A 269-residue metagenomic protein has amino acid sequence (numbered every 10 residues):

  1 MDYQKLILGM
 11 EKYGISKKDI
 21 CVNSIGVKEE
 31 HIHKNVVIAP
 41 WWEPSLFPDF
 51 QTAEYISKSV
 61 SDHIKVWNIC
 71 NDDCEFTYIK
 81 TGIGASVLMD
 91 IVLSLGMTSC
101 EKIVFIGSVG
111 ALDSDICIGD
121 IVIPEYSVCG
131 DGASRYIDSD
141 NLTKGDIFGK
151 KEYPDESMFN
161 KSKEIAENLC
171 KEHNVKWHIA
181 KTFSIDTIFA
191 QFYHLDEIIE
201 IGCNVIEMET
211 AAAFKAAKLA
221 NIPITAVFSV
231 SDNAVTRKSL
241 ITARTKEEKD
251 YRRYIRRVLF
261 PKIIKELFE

Functional and structural regions predicted by a protein language model:
M1-E152, S157-N160: Metabolite-binding pocket within alpha/beta catalytic cores that recognizes anionic/polar moieties
Y55-S59, K171-I179, E269: Flexible, glycine/charged-enriched surface loops at secondary-structure junctions
G110, S127, F183-I188, A212 (+1 more regions): Glycine-rich beta-alpha junction loops
D131-A133, F189-F192, A234-S239: Short acidic/His/Gly/Ser-rich catalytic and metal-binding motifs that mark active-site loops of diverse hydrolases
T143, I147-I201: Active-site rim beta-loop-alpha module in soluble metabolic enzymes
K161-H173, A216, V258, K262-E269: Generic non-transmembrane alpha-helical segments
Y193-N233: A C-terminal functional module that forms or caps the active site or interfaces directly with catalytic machinery
A234-E269: His/Asp/Glu-rich mid-to-C-terminal helical/loop segments that flank catalytic regions of hydrolases
